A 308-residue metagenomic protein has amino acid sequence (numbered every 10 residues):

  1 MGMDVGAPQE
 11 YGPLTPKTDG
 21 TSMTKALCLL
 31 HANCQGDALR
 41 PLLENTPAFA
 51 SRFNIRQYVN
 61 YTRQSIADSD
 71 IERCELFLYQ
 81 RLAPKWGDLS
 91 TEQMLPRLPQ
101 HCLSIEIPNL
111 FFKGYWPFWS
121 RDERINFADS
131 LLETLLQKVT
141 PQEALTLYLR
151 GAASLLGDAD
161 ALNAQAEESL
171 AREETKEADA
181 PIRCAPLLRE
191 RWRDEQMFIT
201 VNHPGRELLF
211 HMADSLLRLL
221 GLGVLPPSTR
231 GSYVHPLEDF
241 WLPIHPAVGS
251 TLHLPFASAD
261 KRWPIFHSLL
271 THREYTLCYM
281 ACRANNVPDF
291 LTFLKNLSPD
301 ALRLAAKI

Functional and structural regions predicted by a protein language model:
G2-I308: Extracellular glycan-modifying ectodomains
